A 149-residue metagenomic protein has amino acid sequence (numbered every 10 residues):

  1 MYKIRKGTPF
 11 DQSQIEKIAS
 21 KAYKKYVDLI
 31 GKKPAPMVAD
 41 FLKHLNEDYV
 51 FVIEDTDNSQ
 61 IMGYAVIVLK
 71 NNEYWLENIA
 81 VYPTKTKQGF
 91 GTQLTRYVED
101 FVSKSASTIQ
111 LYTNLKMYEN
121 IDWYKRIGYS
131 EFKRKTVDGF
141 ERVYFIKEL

Functional and structural regions predicted by a protein language model:
M1-F10: Conserved N-terminal entry element of GNAT/NAT acetyltransferase domains
P9-Q12, E16-N78, Y82-T84, T95-Y97 (+2 more regions): Acetyl-CoA-dependent GNAT
Y82-T84, Q88, L115-K116: Active-site acidic-Proline motif in GNAT/NAT acetyltransferases
T92, K116-K133: Conserved active-site alpha-helix within GNAT-family acetyltransferase domains
V102-T113: Conserved GNAT acetyl-CoA-binding A-motif
L111-I121, V137-E141: Conserved beta-strand-loop-alpha-helix junction that forms the acyl-donor binding cleft
R142-L149: Terminal substrate-recognition subdomain of acyl/acetyltransferases
